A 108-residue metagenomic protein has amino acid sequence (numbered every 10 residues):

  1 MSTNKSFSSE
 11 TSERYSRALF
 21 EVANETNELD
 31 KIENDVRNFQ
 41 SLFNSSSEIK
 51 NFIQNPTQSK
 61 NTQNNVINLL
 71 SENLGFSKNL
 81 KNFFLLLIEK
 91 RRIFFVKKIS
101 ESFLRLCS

Functional and structural regions predicted by a protein language model:
M1-S108: Elongated, mostly alpha-helical coiled-coil "stalk/stator" tethers of large membrane protein machines
